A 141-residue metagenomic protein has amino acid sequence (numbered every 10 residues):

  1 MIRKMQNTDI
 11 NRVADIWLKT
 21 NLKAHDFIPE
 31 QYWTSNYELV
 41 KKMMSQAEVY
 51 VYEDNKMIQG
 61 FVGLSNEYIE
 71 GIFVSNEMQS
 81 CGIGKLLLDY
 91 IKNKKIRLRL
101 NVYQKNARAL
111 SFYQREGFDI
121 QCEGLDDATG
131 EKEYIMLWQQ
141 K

Functional and structural regions predicted by a protein language model:
M1-D15: A short beta-loop-alpha structural element at the N-terminal edge of CoA-dependent acyl/N-acetyltransferase catalytic
D15-K41: Conserved GNAT-fold acetyl-CoA-binding loop/helix
L39-V51, Y68: A short helix-loop-beta-strand connector motif used in the catalytic cores of GNAT acetyltransferases and, in some
E48-G60: Conserved beta-hairpin
Y68-Q79, V102-Y103: A short, internal acetyl-CoA/4′-phosphopantetheine-binding micro-motif in the GNAT/acyltransferase core
S80-N93, S111-R115: Conserved acetyl-CoA-binding loop-helix of GNAT-fold acetyltransferases
N93-K105: Conserved GNAT acetyl-CoA-binding A-motif
Q114-E123: Conserved acetyl-CoA-binding loop of GNAT-fold acetyltransferases
